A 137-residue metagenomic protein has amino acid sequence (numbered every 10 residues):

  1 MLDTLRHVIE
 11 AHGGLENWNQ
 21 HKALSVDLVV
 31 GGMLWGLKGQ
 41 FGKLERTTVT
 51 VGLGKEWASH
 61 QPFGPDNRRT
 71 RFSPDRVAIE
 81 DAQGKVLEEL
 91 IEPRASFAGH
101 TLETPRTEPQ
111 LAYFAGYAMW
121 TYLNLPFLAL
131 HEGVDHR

Functional and structural regions predicted by a protein language model:
M1-T4, R137: Short intrinsically disordered, low-complexity coil segments enriched in acidic
D3, E10-E88, P93: N-terminal mature ectodomain segment of secretory-pathway/periplasmic proteins
T4-L5, T107: Hydrophobic alpha-helical context, especially transmembrane and signal-peptide helices
H7-V8, Q110: Alpha-helical interaction segments
V8, S59, T101-P105: Generic, low-specificity signal for short hydrophobic/alpha-helical stretches with a mild N-terminal bias, encompassing
D81-R137: Flexible, processing/modification-adjacent segments and terminal tails in exported/periplasmic/extracellular proteins
